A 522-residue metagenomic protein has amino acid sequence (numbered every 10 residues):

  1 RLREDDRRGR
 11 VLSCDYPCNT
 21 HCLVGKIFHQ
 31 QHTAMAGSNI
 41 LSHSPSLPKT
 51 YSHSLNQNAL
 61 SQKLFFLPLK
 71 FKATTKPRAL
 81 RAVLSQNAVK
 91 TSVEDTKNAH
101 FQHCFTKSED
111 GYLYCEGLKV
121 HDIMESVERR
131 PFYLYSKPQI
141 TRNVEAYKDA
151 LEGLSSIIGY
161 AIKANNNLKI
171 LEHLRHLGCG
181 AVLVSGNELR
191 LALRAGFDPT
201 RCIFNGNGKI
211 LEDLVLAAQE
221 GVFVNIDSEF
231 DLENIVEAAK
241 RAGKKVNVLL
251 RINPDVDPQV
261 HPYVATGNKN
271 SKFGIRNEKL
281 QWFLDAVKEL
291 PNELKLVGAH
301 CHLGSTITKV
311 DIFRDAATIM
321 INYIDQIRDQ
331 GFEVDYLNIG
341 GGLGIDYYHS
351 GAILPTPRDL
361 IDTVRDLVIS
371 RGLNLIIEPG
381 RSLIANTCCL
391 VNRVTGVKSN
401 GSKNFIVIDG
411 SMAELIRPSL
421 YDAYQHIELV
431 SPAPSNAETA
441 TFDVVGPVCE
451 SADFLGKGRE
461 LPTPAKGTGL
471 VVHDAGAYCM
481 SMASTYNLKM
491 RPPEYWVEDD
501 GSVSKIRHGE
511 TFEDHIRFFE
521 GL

Functional and structural regions predicted by a protein language model:
R1-T33: Intrinsically disordered, low-complexity basic segments at termini and long loops, enriched in Pro/Gly and/or Arg/Ser
N19, G25-F28, H32-N247, E289-P291 (+4 more regions): A charged N-terminal "starter" segment
M124, P357, T363, V368-L522: Charged (often Lys/Glu-rich) extended helix/loop segments that serve as interaction or gating elements
I140, K163, S185, A217 (+6 more regions): Conserved, mostly hydrophobic/aromatic
A164-N166, N187-E188, G208-I210, S228-F230 (+7 more regions): Active-site-proximal loop/turn and secondary-structure-junction residues that shape catalytic pockets, frequently
L171, L193-A195, L214-Q219, I235-A238 (+6 more regions): Short acidic, glycine/serine/threonine-rich loops at helix termini
G243-D257: Glycine-rich, aromatic-flanked loop segments that form ligand/cofactor-binding clefts across common enzyme folds
P254-K398: Active-site loop/helix belt of alpha/beta enzymes
